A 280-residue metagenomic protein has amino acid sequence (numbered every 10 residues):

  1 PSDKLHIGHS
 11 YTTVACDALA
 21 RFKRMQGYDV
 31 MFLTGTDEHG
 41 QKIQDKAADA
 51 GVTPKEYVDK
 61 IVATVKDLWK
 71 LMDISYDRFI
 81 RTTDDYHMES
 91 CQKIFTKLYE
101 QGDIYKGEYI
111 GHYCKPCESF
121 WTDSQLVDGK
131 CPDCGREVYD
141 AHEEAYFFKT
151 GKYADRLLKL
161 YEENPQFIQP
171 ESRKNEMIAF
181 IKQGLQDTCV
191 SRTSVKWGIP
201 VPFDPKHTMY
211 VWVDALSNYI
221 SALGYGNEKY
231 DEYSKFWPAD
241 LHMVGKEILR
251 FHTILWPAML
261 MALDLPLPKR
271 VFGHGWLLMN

Functional and structural regions predicted by a protein language model:
P1-F167: N-terminal, positively charged nucleic-acid-binding surface of large information/translation enzymes
P1-T34, Y86-S90, C134, A141-N280: Structured secondary-structure scaffolds
